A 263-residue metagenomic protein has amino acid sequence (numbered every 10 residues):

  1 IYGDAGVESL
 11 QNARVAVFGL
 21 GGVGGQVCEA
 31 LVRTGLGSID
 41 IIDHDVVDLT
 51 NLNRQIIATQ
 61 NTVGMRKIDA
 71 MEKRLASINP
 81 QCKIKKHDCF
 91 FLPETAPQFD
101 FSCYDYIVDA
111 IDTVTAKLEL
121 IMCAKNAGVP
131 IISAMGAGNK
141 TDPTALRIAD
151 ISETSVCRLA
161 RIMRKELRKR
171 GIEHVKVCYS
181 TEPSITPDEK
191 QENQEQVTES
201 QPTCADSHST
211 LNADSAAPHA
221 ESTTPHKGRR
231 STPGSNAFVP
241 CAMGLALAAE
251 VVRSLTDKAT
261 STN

Functional and structural regions predicted by a protein language model:
I1-N263: Adenine nucleotide-associated cytosolic modules
